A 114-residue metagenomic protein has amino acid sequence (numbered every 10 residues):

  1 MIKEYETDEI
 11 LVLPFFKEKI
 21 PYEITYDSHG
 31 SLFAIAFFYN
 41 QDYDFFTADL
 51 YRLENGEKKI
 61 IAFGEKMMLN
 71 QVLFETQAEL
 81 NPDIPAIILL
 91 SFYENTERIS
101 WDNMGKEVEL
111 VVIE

Functional and structural regions predicted by a protein language model:
M1-F16, E114: Short, intrinsically disordered N-terminal pre-domain segments
F15-Y22, D27: Surface-exposed ligand/attachment interfaces on beta-rich extracellular proteins
I20, F33-F37: Beta-strand-enriched cores of mature, soluble protein domains
Y22, F46, V108: Short beta-strand/loop motifs in extracellular/secreted proteins, especially within beta-sandwich accessory domains
Y39-I88: Acidic, aromatic-enriched beta-alpha/helix-loop junctions
P85-I99: Low-complexity, intrinsically disordered Gly/Pro/Thr-rich segments
E97-E114: C-terminal charged interaction modules
